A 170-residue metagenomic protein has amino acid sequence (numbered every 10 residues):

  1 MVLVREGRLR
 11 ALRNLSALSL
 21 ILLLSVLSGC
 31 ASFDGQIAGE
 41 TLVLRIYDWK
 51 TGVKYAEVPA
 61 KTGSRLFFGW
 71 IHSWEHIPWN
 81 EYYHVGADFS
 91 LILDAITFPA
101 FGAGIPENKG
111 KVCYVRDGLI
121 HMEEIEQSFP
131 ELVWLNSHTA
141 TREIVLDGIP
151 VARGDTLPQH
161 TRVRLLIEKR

Functional and structural regions predicted by a protein language model:
M1-A11: N-terminal secretory signal peptides that target proteins for export/translocation
L9-L12, G39, N108: Intrinsically disordered, low-complexity, compositionally biased regions/tails
R13-L23: Sec-dependent N-terminal signal peptides
I37-F98: N-terminal secretory signal peptides
L91-L93, F101-R170: Mature, soluble, non-transmembrane domains
